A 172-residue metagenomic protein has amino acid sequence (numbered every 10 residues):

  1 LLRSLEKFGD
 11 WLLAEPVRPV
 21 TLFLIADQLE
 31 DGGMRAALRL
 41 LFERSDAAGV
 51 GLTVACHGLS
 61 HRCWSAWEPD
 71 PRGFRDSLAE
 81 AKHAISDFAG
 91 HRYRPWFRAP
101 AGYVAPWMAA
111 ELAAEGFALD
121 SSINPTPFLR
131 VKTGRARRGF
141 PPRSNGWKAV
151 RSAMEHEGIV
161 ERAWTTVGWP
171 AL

Functional and structural regions predicted by a protein language model:
L1-A47, R94: Active-site beta->alpha N-cap acidic-glycine motif
P19-F23, G51-A55, R94-W96, A118-L119 (+1 more regions): Structural preference for beta-strand elements that scaffold enzyme active sites
G33, P69-D76: Alpha-helix N-cap and loop-to-helix initiation/capping positions
A36-L38, D70, G134-G139: Short low-complexity, flexible loop/linker segments enriched in glycine and/or proline with clustered acidic
H57-H61: Histidine-centered divalent metal-coordination motifs
R62-E68: A short acidic, helix-capping loop that chelates divalent metal ions and anchors anionic groups
F74-I85: An active-site-proximal "capping" alpha-helix that borders the catalytic cofactor pocket
H91, A99-L172: Active-site-adjacent pocket scaffolds in enzyme catalytic domains
